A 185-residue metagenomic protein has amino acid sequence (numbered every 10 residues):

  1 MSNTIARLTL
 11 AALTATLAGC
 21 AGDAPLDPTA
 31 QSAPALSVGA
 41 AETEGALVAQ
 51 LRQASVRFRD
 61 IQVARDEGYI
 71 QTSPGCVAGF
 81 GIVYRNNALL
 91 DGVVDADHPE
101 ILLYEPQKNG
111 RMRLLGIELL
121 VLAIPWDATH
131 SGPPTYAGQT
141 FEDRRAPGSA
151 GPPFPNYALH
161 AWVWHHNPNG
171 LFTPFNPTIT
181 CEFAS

Functional and structural regions predicted by a protein language model:
M1-T9: Bacterial N-terminal signal peptides that target proteins for export
T16-G19: C-terminal motif of bacterial Sec signal peptides marking the signal peptidase cleavage site
A21-A24: Bacterial signal peptide processing site
P28-S185: Primary mode marks residue(s) on the alpha4-beta5-alpha5 output face of response regulator receiver
